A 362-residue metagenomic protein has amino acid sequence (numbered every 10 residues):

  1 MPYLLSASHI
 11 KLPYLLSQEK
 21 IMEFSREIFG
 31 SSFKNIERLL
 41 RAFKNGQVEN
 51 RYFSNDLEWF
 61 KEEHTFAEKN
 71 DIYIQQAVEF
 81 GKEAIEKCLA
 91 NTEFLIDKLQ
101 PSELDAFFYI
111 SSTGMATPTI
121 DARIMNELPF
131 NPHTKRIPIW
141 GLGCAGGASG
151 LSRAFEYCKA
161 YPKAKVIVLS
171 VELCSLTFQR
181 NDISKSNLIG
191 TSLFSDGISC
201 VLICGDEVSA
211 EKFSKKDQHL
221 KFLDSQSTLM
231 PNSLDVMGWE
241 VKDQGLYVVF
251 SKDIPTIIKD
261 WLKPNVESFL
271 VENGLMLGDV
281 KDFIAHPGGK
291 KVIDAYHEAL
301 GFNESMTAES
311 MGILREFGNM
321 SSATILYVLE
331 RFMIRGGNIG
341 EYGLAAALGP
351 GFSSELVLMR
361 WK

Functional and structural regions predicted by a protein language model:
M1-Q75, R180-D260, P264, L348 (+1 more regions): Condensing-enzyme catalytic core mediating Claisen C-C bond formation in acyl metabolism
S6-S8, I110, W140, K165-E172 (+2 more regions): Short beta-strand segments
K44, V48, Q76-E93, I120 (+3 more regions): Short, well-ordered amphipathic alpha-helical segments that serve as non-catalytic structural scaffolds within diverse
V48-F130, G141, L277-I293: Conserved beta-ketoacyl condensing-enzyme motif
E68, I72, A90, K98 (+1 more regions): A contiguous, well-structured pocket-lining segment that forms one wall/lid of small-molecule binding clefts in soluble
S112-T113, N131-H133, P138-K159, K259 (+2 more regions): Claisen-condensing/thiolase-fold acyl-transfer catalytic domains that form or cleave C-C bonds in fatty acid
M115-F130, L169-R180, L234-W239, I293-T307: Acidic-glycine-rich active-site phosphate/pyrophosphate-binding loop
P132, I139, S149-R153, S170-D196: Active-site glycine-rich loop that binds ribose-phosphate moieties when present
